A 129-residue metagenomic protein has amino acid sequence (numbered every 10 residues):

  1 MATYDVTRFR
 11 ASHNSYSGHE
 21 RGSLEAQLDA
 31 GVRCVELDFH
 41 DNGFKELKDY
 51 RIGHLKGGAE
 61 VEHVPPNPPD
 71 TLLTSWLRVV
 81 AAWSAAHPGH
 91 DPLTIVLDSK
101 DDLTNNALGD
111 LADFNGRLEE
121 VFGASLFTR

Functional and structural regions predicted by a protein language model:
M1-C34, D41-N105, F122: Long, acidic (Asp/Glu-rich), low-complexity accessory segments flanking structured domains
T104-R117: Metal-ion-coordinating, acidic/His-rich active-site neighborhoods of enzymes acting on phosphate-containing substrates
N115-R129: Acidic, His- and aromatic-enriched active-site or binding-groove loops in soluble protein domains that engage sugars
